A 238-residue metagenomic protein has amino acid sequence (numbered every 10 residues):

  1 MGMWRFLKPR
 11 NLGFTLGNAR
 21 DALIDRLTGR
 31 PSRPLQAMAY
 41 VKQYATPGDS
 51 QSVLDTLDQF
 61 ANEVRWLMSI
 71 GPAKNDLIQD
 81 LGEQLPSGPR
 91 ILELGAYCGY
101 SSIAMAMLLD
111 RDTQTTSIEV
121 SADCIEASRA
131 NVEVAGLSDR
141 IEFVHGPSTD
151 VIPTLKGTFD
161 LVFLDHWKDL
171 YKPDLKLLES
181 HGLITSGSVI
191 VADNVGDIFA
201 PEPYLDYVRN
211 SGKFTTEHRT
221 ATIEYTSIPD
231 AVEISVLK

Functional and structural regions predicted by a protein language model:
M1-D49: N-terminal auxiliary segments of SAM/dcSAM-dependent transferases
T46-D49, E63-L77: Conserved SAM-binding loop and adjacent beta-strand
G88-Y97: Conserved class I S-adenosyl-L-methionine
Q114-E119: Conserved SAM-binding motif I beta-strand of class I
S121, W167: Conserved SAM/SAH-binding beta-strand->alpha-helix loop
A122-T158: S-adenosyl-L-methionine
L170-K238: C-terminal substrate-binding/active-site "lid" region of AdoMet-derived donor-dependent transferases
